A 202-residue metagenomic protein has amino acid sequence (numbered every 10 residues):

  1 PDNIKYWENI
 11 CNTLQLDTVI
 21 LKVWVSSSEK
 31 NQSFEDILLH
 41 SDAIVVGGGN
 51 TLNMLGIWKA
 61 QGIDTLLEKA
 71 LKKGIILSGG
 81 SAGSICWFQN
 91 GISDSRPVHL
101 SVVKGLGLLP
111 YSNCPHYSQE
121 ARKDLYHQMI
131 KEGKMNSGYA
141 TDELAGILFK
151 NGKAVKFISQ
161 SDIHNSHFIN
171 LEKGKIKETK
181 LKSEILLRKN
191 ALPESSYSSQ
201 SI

Functional and structural regions predicted by a protein language model:
P1-N53: Portal/gating segments that form or line small-molecule/metal binding sites
P1-T13, A43, G91-S93, P97-I202: C-terminal and late-domain segments of enzyme folds
V19-K22, V45-V46, L77-G80, G138-T141: General beta-strand structural signal in soluble alpha/beta enzymes
V25-S27, S84, A145: Residue-level detector of flexible, active-site-proximal loop/helix-junction positions within diverse enzyme catalytic
V46-D124: Class I SAM-dependent methyltransferase SAM-binding "motif I" and its flanking Rossmann-like core
